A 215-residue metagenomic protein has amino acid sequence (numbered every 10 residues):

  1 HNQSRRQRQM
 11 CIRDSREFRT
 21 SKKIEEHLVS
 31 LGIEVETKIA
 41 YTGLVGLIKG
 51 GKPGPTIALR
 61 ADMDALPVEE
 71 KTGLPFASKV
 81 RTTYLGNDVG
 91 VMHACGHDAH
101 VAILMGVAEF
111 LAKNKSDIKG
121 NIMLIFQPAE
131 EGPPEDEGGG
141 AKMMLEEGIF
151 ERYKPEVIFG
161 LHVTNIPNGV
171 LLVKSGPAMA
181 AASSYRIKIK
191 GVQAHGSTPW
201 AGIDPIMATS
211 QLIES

Functional and structural regions predicted by a protein language model:
H1-R8, I12: Single conserved hydrophobic/aromatic residue that forms the stacking wall/gate of nucleotide- or nucleobase-binding
R13-D14, G90: Second-shell loop/turn segments in exported
S15-G54: A non-catalytic alpha/beta surface segment that caps or lines the substrate-entry region of metallo-dependent hydrolase
F18-E25, L104, I206, I213: Hydrophobic face of alpha-helices
H27, A40, P53-V80: N-terminal beta-rich core of secreted/periplasmic extracellular enzymes
L66, V80-M92, D98-A99, L111 (+1 more regions): Histidine/acidic-residue-rich, glycine-tolerant segments that coordinate divalent metal ions
V101-A108: DPxDG-like acidic metal-binding loop motif
